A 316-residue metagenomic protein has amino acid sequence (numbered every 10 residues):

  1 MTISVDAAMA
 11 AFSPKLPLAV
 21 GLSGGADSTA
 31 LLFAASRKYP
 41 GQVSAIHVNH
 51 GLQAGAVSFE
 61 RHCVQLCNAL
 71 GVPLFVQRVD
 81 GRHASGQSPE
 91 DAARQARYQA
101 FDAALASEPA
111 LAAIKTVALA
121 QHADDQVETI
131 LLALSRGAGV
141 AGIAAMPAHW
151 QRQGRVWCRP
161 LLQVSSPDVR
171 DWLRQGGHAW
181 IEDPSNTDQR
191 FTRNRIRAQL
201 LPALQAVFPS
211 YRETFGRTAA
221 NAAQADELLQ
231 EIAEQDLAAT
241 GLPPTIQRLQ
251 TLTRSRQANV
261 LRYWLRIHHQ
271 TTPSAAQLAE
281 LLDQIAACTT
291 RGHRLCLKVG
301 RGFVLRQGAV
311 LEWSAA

Functional and structural regions predicted by a protein language model:
M1-A198: Core alpha/beta nucleotide-donor-binding catalytic domains of modification enzymes
T2-D27, Y39, S44-H50, V79-H83 (+4 more regions): AMP-forming adenylation/ATP pyrophosphatase catalytic core
F59, A104, W180, F208 (+3 more regions): Tryptophan-centered motif/residue detector
E108-D124, T214-E231: Electropositive, surface-exposed helix/loop patches at the edges of structured domains that serve as adaptable
R136, V140, S166, Q205-P209 (+3 more regions): Alpha-helix boundary/capping and short turn/kink residues
R170-A220, Q224-E227, A309, A315: Mid-to-C-terminal catalytic subdomains of enzymes that bind/position adenosyl phosphate moieties or nucleic-acid
